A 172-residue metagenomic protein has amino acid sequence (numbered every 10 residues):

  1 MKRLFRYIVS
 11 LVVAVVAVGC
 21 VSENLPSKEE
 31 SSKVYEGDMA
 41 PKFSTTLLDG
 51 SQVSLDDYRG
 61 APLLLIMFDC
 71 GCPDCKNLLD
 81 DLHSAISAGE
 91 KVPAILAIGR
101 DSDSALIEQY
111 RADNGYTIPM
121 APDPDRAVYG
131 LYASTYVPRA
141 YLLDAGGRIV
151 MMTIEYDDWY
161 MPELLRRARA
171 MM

Functional and structural regions predicted by a protein language model:
M1-K42, P162-R166, M172: N-terminal targeting signals for export/organelle localization
V34, K42-L63: A short beta-strand-turn-helix
A61-L63, F68-G71, Y136: Short pre-active-site segment immediately N-terminal to redox-active cysteine/selenocysteine motifs in thiol-based
L65, L96-I98: Conserved hydrophobic packing residues within short motifs/helices of P-loop NTPase cores of ABC-family ATPases
M67-D81: Conserved redox-active cysteine motifs that mediate thiol-disulfide chemistry, especially di-cysteine Cys-X(1-2)-Cys
L96, R111-G146: Short, internal strand/loop/helix patches that form the active-site neighborhood or redox-interaction surface
L142-M172: Thiol-/selenol-based redox modules, centered on thioredoxin-like and closely related oxidoreductase domains
